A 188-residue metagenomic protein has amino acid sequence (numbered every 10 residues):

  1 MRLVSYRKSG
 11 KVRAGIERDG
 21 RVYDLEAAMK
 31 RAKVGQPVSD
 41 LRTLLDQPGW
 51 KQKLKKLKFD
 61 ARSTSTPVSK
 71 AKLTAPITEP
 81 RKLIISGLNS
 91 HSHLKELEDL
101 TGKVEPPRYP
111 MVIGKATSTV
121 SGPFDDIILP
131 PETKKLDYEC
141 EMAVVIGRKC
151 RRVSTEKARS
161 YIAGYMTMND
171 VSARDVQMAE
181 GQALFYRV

Functional and structural regions predicted by a protein language model:
M1-P106, P110: N-terminal non-catalytic cap/leader segment that marks the start of a structured domain
T74, P80-V188: Glycine-enriched loop-and-adjacent helix/strand subsegments that border the catalytic/binding cleft of enzyme cores
